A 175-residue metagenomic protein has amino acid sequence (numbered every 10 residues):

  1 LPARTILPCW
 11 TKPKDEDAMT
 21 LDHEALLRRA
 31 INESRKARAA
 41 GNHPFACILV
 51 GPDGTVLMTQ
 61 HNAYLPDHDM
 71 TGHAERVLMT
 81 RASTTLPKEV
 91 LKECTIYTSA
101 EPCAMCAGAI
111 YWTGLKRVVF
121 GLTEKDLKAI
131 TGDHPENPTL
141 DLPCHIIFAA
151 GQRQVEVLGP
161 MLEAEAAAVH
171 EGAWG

Functional and structural regions predicted by a protein language model:
P2-P8: Extreme N-terminal basic, low-complexity initiation segments that serve as generic localization/processing leaders
W10, D15-A40, A109-G175: Zinc-dependent deaminase
P44, T95-S99, V119: Conserved beta-strand segments that form the floor/walls of ligand-binding pockets within enzyme and binding domains
F45-V50: Short beta-strand scaffold segments in enzyme catalytic cores
L57-Y64: Short beta->alpha transition motifs characteristic of CBS
P66-R76, R81: A short, polar/charged loop-to-alpha-helix boundary motif
T80-T113: Helix-adjacent hinge/juxtasegments
